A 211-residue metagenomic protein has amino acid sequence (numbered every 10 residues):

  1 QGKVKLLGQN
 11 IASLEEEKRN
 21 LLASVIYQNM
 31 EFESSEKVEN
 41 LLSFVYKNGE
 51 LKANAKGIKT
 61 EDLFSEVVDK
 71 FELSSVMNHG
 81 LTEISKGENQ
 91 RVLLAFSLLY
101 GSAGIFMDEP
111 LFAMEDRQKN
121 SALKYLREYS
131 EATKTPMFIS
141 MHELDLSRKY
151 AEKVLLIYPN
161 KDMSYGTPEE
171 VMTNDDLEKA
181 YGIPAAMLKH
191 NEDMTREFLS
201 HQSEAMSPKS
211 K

Functional and structural regions predicted by a protein language model:
G2-N10, K18-R19: Conserved ABC transporter NBD signature motif
E36-L51: Q-loop/switch helix immediately C-terminal to the Walker
G57-V76: Conserved ABC ATPase "signature" region
G80-I84: Conserved ABC ATPase signature
I105-E109: Catalytic Walker B motif of ABC-type/P-loop ATPase nucleotide-binding domains
M141-H142: H-loop/switch region of ABC-family ATPase nucleotide-binding domains
A180-K211: ABC ATPase nucleotide-binding domains
